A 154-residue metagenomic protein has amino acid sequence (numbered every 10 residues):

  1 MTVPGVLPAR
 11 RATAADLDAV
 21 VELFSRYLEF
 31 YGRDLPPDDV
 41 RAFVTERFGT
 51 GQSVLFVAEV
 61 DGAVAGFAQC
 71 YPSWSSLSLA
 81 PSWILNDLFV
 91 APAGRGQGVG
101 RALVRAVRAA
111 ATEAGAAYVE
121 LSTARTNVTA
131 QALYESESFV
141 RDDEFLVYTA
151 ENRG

Functional and structural regions predicted by a protein language model:
G5, R11-A80, N86, R105 (+3 more regions): Acetyl-CoA-dependent GNAT
T13-D16, A91, N127: Acidic/polar helix N-cap motif
A58, G96-R101: Glycine-rich acyl-CoA binding loop
D87-L88, L121: Generic detector of well-ordered alpha-helical packing
L88-R95: A short, internal acetyl-CoA/4′-phosphopantetheine-binding micro-motif in the GNAT/acyltransferase core
R101, R105, R125-E144, A150: Conserved active-site alpha-helix within GNAT-family acetyltransferase domains
A111-S122: Conserved GNAT acetyl-CoA-binding A-motif
